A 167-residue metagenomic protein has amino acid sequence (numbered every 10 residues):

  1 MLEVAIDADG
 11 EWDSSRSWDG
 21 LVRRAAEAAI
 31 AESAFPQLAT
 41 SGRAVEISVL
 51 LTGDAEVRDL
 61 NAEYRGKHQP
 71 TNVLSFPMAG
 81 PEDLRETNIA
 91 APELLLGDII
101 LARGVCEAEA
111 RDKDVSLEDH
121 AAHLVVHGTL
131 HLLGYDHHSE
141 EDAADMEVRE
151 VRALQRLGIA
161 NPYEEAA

Functional and structural regions predicted by a protein language model:
M1-A121, L132-A167: An acidic/histidine-cluster motif and surrounding catalytic segment that typifies divalent-metal-assisted enzyme active
V126, L130-H131: Short active-site segment of divalent metal-dependent hydrolases/proteases that encodes the spacing between
